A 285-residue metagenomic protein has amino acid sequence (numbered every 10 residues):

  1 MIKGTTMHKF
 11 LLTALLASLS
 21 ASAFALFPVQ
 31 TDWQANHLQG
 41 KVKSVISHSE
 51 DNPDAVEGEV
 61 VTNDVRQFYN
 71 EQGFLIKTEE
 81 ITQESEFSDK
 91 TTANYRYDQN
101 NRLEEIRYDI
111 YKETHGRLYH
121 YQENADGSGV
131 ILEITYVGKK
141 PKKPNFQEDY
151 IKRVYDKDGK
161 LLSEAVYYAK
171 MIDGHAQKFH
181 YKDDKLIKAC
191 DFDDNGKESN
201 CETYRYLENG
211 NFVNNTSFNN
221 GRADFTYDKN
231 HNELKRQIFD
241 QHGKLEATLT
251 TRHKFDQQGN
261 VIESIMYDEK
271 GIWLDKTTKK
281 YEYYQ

Functional and structural regions predicted by a protein language model:
M1-T6: Short, Lys/Arg-enriched N-terminal segments with co-localized hydrophobic residues within the first ~10-30 amino acids
H8-A14: Sec-dependent signal peptide recognition, specifically the positively charged N-region followed immediately by
S18-S22: N-terminal signal peptide c-region/cleavage motif recognized by signal peptidases
A25-Q285: Buried hydrophobic residues that stabilize the cores of well-folded domains
